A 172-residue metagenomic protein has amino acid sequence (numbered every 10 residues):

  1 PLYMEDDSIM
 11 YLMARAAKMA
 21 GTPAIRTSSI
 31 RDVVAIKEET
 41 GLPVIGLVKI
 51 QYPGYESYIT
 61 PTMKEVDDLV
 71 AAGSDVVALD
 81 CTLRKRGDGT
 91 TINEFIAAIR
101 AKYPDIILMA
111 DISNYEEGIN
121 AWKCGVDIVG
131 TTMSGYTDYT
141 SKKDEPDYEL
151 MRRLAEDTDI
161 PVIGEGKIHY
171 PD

Functional and structural regions predicted by a protein language model:
P1, I25, V44-V48, V77-L79 (+3 more regions): Hydrophobic faces of well-ordered beta-strands that scaffold small-molecule active sites in alpha/beta enzyme cores
P1-A14, S29-I30, I128: Long alpha-helical, hydrophobic tracts
M4-D7, R26-I45, E56-K64, C81-I99 (+3 more regions): Active-site-adjacent beta->alpha loops and helix N-cap segments on the catalytic face of soluble alpha/beta enzymes
L12-R26, A72-G73: Catalytic domains of carbohydrate-active enzymes, especially glycoside hydrolases
A17, I36, L69, A121 (+2 more regions): Conserved, mostly hydrophobic/aromatic
M19, V48-P53, A72-R86, I128-S141: Glycine-rich phosphate-binding active-site loops on the catalytic face of alpha/beta enzymes
G21, T40-V44, A72-V76, K102-D105 (+3 more regions): Glycine-enriched alpha-helix->loop->beta-strand junction motifs that scaffold or abut catalytic
G54-S57, D105-Y115: Active-site glycine- and acidic-residue-rich loops that bind and position anionic ligands or nucleotide-like cofactors
